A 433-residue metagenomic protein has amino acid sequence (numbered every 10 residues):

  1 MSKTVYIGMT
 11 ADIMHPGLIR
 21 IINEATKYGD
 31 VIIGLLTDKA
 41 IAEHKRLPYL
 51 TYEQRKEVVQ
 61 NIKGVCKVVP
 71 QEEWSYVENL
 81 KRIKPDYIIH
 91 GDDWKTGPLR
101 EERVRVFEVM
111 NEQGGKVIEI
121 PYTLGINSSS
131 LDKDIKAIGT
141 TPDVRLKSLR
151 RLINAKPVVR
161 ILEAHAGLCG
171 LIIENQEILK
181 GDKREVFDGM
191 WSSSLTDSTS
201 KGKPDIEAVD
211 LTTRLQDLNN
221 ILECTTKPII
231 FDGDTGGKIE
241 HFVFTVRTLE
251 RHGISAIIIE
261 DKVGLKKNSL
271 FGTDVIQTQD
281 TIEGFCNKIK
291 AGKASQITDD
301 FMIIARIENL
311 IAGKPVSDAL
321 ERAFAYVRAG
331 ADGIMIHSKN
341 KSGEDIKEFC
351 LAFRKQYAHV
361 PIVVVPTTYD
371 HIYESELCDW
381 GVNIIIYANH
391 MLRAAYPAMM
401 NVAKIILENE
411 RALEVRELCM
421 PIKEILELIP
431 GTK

Functional and structural regions predicted by a protein language model:
M1-P142: Nucleotidyltransferase catalytic core that binds NTPs
L35, E72, G91-D93, P121-Y122 (+5 more regions): Short secondary-structure boundary segments
K39-I41, K95-G97, G125-I126, D197-T199 (+3 more regions): Short gly/pro/ser/thr-enriched loop/turn and capping motifs at secondary-structure boundaries
E53-R55, I88-D93, E112, I135-P142 (+5 more regions): Short, structured secondary-structure boundary patches
V59, L80, L131, I173 (+2 more regions): Hydrophobic packing residues within well-ordered alpha-helices of enzyme cores
G97-I120, S269-I282, K355-I362, K404-P421: Short acidic, glycine/proline-enriched helix-loop-strand junctions
K136-L149, L168, H390-K433: Extended, intrinsically disordered, low-complexity segments
P142-V364, H371-I386, A394: Alpha/beta enzyme core
